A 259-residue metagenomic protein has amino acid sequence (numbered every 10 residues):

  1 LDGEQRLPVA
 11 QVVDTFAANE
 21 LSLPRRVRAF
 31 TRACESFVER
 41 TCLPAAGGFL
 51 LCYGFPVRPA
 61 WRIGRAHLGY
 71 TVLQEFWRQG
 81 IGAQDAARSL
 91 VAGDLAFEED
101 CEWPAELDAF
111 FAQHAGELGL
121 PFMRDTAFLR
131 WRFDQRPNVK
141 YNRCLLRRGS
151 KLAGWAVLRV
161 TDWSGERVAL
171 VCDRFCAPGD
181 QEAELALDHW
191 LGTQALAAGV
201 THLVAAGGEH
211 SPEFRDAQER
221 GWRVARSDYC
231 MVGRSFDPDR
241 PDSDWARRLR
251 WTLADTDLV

Functional and structural regions predicted by a protein language model:
L1-G3, V38-T41, R62: Catalytic micro-motifs at enzyme active sites that drive phosphoryl/nucleotidyl and oxygen chemistry
L1-T15, V57-R58, D100-A177: A conserved beta-strand-loop-helix scaffold within acyl/acetyltransferase catalytic domains
D2-L7, L23-R25, R65-A66: Short, conserved acidic/polar surface loops in the N-terminal third of protein domains
L7-A10, A29-F37, G47, F55 (+1 more regions): Residues forming well-ordered secondary-structure scaffolds
V12-L43, Q181-T193: Conserved acetyl-CoA-binding loop-helix of GNAT-fold acetyltransferases
F49-D94, R148, V157-V259: Active-site/acyl-donor-binding loops of N-acyltransferases
